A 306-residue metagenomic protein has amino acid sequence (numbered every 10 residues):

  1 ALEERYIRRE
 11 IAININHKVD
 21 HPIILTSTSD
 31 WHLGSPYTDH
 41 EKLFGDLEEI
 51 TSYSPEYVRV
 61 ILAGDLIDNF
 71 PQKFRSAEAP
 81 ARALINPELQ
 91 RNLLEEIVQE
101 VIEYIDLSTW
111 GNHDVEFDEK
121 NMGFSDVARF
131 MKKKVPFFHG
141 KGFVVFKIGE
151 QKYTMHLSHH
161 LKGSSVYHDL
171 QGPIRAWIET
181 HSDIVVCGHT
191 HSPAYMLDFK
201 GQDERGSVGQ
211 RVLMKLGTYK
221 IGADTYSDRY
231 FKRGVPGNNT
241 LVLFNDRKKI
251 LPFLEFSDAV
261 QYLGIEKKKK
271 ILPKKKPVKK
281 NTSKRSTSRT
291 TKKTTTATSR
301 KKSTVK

Functional and structural regions predicted by a protein language model:
A1-G34, E41, F143, K274-T287 (+1 more regions): Acidic, histidine-bearing metal-coordination/catalytic regions of metal-dependent phosphoesterases
E3-I7, V135-H139, K232-V235: A short catalytic or substrate-binding loop motif that flags glycine-/basic-rich loops and adjacent residues that bind
R9-N16, G140-E150, D198-K200, E204: Short acidic-hydrophobic surface loop/beta-edge motif
A12-I15, V19-P22, T28, L33-F138: Core catalytic region of metal-dependent phosphoesterases/phosphodiesterases, especially metallo-beta-lactamase-like
S27-D30, R59-D65, I105-N112, F137 (+3 more regions): Active-site neighborhood of phospho(di)ester-bond hydrolases with catalytic His/Asp-centered motifs
D118-H168: An acidic, phosphate/nucleotide-engaging active-site surface
T154-M155, L161-F256: Conserved beta-sheet core of the metallophosphoesterase superfamily
Y230-R285, R289-K306: A short C-terminal boundary segment appended to hydrolase-like catalytic domains
